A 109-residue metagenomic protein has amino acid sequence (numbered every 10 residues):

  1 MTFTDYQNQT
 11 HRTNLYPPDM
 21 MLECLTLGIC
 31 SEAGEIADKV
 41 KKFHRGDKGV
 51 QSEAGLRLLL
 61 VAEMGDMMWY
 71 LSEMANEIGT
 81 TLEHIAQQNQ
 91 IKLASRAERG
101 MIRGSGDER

Functional and structural regions predicted by a protein language model:
M1-R109: Flexible "arm" and connector segments at domain edges
